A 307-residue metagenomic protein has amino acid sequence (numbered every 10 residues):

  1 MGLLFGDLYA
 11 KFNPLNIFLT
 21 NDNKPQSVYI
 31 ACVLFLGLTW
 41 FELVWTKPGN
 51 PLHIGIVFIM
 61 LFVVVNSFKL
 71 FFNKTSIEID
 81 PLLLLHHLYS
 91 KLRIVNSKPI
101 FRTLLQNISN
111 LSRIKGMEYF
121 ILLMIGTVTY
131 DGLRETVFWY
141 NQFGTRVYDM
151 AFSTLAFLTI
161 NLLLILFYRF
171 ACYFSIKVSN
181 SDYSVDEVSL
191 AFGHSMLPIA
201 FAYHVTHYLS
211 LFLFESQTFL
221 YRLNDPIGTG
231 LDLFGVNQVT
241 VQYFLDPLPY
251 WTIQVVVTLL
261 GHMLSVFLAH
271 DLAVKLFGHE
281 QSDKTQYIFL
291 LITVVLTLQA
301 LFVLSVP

Functional and structural regions predicted by a protein language model:
M1-G6, F35-T46, F62-K69, V128-D131 (+2 more regions): Transmembrane alpha-helical segments in integral membrane proteins
M1-R102, R113-G116, Y130: Transmembrane-helix bundle segments that line or gate the permeation/cavity pathway in multi-pass membrane proteins
D22-C32, I54-L61, N107-L122, E187-A200 (+1 more regions): Alpha-helical transmembrane segments and their helix-start/interface "positive-inside/aromatic belt" motifs in integral
N23-A31, S112, S153-L164, F234-G261: Hydrophobic alpha-helical transmembrane segments
I30-P51, R113-F138, T206-F219, L259-S265: Alpha-helical transmembrane segments and their membrane-interface junctions in multi-pass membrane proteins
R134-L220: Long, well-ordered mid-to-C-terminal structural blocks that present hydrophobic/aromatic surfaces
H194-H204, L211-A273, G278, T285: Hydrophobic alpha-helical transmembrane segments and adjacent short intramembrane/lumenal linkers of inner/organellar
H204, D283-P307: Final/C-terminal transmembrane alpha-helix of multipass membrane proteins
